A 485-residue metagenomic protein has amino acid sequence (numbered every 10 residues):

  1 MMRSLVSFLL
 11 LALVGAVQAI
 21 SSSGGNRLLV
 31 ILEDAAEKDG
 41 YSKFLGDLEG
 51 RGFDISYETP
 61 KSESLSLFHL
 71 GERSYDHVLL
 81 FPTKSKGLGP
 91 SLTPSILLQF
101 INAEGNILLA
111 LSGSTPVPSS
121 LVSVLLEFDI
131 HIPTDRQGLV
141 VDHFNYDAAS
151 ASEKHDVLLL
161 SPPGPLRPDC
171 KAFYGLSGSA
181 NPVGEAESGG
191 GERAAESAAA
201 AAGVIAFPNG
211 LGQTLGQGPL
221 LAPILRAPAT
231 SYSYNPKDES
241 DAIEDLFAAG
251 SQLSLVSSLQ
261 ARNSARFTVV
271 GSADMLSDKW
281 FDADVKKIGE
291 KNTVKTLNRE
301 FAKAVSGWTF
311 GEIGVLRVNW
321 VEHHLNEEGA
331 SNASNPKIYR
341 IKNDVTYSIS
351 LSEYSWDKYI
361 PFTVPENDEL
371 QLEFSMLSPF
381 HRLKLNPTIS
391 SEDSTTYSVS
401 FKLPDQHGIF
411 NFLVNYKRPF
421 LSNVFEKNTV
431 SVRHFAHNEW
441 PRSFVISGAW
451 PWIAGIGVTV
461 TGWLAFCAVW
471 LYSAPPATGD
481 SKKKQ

Functional and structural regions predicted by a protein language model:
M1-Q18: Fungal secretory targeting signals
V17-Q485: Short, surface-exposed patches at the edges or C-terminal ends of soluble domains, predominantly
